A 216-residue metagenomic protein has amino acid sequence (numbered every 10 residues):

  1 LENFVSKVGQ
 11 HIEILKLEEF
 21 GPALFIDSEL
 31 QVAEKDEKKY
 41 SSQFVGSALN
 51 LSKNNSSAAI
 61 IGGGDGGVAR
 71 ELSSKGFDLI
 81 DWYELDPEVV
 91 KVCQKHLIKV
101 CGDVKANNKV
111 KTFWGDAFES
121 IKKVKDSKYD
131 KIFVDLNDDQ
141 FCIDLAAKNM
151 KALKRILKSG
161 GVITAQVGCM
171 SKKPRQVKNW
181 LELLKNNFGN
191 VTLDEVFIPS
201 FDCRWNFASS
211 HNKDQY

Functional and structural regions predicted by a protein language model:
L1-P22: N-terminal auxiliary segments of SAM/dcSAM-dependent transferases
Q10, K16, G66, I98 (+1 more regions): Residue-level detector of functional hotspots within protein domains
I12, Q31-V32: Short, isolated positions in well-ordered beta-strands
F20, V32-E182, N187, F201-C203 (+1 more regions): The AdoMet/dcAdoMet-binding core of the Class I SAM-like
I26-S28: Short strand-turn-strand beta-turns centered on an Asx-Gly dipeptide
F188-P199: Conserved S-adenosyl-L-methionine
H211-Y216: Flexible, glycine-/basic-rich loop-and-beta segments that form/coincide with the SAM-dependent methyltransferase
